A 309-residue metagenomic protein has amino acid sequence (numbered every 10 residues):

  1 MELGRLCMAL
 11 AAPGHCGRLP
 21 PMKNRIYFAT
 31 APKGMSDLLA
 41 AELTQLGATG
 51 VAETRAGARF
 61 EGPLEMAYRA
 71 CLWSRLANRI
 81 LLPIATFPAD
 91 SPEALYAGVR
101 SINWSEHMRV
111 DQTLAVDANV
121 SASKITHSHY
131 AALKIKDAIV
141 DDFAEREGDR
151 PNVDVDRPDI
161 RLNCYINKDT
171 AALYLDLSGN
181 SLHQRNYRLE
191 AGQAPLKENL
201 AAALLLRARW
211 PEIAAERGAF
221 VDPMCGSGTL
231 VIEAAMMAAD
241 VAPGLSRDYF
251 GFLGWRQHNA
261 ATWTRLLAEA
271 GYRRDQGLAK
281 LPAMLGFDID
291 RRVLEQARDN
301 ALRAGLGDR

Functional and structural regions predicted by a protein language model:
A11-A12: Short linear motifs in low-complexity or flexible loops
K23-I160, K168, L177-G179, H183-A191: Accessory substrate-recognition/RNA-binding modules or partner subunits associated with SAM-dependent
C164: Carboxylate-rich, divalent-cation-coordinating active-site regions
Y174-P211: SAM-dependent Rossmann-like transferase core, predominantly class I methyltransferases with a strong bias toward
L196-D308: Conserved S-adenosyl-L-methionine
